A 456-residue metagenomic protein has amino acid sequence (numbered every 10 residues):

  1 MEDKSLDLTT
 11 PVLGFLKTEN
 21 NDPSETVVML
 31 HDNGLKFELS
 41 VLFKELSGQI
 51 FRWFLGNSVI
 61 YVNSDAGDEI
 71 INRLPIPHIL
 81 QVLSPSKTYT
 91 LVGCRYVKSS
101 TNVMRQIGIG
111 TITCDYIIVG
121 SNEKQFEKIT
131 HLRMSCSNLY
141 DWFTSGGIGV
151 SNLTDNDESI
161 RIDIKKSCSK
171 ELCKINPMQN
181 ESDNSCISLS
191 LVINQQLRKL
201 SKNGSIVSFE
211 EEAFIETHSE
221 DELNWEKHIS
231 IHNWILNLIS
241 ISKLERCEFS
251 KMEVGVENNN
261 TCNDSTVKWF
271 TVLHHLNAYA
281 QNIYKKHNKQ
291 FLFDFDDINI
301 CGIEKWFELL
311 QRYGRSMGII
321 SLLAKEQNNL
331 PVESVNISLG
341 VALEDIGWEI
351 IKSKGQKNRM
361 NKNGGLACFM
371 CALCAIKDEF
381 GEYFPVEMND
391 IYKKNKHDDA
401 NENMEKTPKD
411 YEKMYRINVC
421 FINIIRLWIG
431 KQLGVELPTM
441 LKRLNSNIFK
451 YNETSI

Functional and structural regions predicted by a protein language model:
E2-L8, T18-S24, H31-I320, E326-L330 (+2 more regions): Charged, non-catalytic interaction/linker regions at domain boundaries that couple catalytic cores to substrate
P11, I319-E326, I391-D398: Solvent-exposed, amphipathic alpha-helical segments
L244-E248, W348-Q356, M404: Short, solvent-exposed secondary-structure capping/transition elements
D296, I300-L309, N329-N336, G340 (+3 more regions): Amphipathic, non-membrane alpha-helical segments in soluble helical-bundle scaffolds
L310-E379: Long, well-ordered mid-to-C-terminal structural blocks that present hydrophobic/aromatic surfaces
L339, S353-R359, E405-R416, T439-R443: Composition- and surface-driven signal marking solvent-exposed, interaction-prone regions in large proteins
E344-I351, K393-A400, L433: Short alpha-helix boundary/capping elements
K377-Y411, Y415-F421, R426: Histidine-centered, metal-coordinating catalytic motifs and their short helical/loop contexts
